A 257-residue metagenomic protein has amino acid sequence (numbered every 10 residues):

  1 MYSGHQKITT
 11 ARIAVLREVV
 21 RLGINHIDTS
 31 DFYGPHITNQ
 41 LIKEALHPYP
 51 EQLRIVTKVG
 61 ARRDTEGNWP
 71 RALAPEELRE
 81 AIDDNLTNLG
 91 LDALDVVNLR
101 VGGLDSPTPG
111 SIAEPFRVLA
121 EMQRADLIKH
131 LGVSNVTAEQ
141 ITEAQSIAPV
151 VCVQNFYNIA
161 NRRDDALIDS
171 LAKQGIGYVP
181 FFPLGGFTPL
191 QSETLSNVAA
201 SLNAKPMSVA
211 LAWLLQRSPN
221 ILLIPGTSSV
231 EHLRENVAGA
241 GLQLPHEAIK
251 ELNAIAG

Functional and structural regions predicted by a protein language model:
M1-R54, V118: N-terminal binding-site loop/beta-alpha segment at the start of enzyme catalytic domains that lines or forms
M1-T10, T65-E76, D105-T108: Active-site mouth loops of central-metabolism enzymes
Q6-V19, L73-L89, T137-I141: Short, acidic/polar
V20-R21, K43-R54, L86-G90, Q145-S146 (+1 more regions): Acidic (Asp/Glu)-rich catalytic clusters
I27, L94, L131: Glycine-centered flexible beta-alpha turn that most often forms the glycine-rich phosphate-binding loop
E51-L73, R100: Structural motif corresponding to the early beta-alpha repeats
L86-S106: Active-site groove signature of glycoside hydrolases
G102-G257: Beta/alpha (TIM)-barrel catalytic core signal, keyed to glycine-rich beta->alpha loops juxtaposed to Asp/Glu that bind
